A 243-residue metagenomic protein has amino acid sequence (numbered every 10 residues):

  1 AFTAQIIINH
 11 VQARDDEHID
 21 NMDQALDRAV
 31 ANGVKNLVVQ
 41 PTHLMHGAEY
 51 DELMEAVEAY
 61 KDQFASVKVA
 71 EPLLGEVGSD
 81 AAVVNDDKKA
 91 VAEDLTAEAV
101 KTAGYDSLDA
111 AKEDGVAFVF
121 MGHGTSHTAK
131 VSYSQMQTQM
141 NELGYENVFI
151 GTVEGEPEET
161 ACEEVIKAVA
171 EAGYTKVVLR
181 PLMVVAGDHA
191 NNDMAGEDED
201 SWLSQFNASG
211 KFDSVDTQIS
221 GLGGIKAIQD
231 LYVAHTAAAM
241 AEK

Functional and structural regions predicted by a protein language model:
A1-K243: Active-site-proximal alpha-helix that buttresses catalytic centers in soluble enzyme cores
